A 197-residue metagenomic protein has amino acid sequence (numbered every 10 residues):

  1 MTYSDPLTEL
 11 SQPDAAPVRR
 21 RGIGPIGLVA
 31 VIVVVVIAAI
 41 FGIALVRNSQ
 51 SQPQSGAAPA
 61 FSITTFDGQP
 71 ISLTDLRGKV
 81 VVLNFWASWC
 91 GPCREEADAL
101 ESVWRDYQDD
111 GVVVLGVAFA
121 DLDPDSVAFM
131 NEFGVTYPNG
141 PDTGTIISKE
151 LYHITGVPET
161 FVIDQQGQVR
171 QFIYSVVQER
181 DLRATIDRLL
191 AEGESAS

Functional and structural regions predicted by a protein language model:
M1-A60: N-terminal targeting signals for export/organelle localization
S72-R94, L100: Short active-site neighborhood of thiol/selenol oxidoreductases, capturing the structured segment around
V80-V81, V112, P158: Alpha/beta-hydrolase fold active-site loops
R94-F133, T143-E150: Structural microenvironment flanking redox-active thiols in thiol-disulfide oxidoreductases
A128-T136, P141-E194: Thiol/disulfide oxidoreductase modules built on the thioredoxin-like
